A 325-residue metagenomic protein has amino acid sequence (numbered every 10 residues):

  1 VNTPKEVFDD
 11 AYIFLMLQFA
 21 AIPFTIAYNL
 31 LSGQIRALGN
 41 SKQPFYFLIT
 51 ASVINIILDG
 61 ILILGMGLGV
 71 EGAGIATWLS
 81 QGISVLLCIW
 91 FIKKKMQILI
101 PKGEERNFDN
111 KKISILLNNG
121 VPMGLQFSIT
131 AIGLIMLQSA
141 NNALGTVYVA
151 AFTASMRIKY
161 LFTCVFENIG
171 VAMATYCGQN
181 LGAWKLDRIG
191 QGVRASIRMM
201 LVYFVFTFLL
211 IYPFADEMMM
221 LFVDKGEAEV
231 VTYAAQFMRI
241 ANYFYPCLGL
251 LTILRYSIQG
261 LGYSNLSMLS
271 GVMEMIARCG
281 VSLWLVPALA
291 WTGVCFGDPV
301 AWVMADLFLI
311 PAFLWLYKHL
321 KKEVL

Functional and structural regions predicted by a protein language model:
V1-A21, G65-V121, C177-F244, L285-L325: Short alpha-helical transmembrane segments in multi-pass integral membrane proteins
P4, N40-S41, G69, G145 (+2 more regions): Short loop-to-helix capping motifs
L17, Y28, A51, S80-S84 (+3 more regions): Transmembrane helical elements of multi-pass membrane transporters/channels
L17-R36, P44-S52, A73-L86, G170 (+3 more regions): Short runs within selected transmembrane alpha-helices of multi-pass transporters and secretion channels
T25-P44, A151-A215, L248-S270: Small-residue-rich hydrophobic transmembrane alpha-helices
L31-G39, D59-L68: Membrane-water interface regions at transmembrane-helix termini and the short interhelical loops of multi-pass membrane
N55, I63, T130, L134-Q138 (+6 more regions): Juxtamembrane/transmembrane-helix interface segments of polytopic membrane transporters
